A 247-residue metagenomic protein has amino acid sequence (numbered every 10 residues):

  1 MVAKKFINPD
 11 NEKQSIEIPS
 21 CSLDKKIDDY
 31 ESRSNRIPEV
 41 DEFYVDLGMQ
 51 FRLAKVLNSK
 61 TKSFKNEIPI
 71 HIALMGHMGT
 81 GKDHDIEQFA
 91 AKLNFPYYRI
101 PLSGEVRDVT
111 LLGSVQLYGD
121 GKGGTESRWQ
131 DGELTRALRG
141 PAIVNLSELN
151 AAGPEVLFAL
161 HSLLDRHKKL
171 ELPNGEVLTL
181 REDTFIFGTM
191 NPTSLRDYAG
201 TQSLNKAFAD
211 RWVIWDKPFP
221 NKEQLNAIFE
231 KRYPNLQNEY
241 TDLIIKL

Functional and structural regions predicted by a protein language model:
M1-D242: AAA+ P-loop NTPase catalytic core and its hallmark functional loops
I245-L247: Long, well-ordered amphipathic alpha-helical subdomains in the mid-to-C-terminal portions of large enzyme subunits
